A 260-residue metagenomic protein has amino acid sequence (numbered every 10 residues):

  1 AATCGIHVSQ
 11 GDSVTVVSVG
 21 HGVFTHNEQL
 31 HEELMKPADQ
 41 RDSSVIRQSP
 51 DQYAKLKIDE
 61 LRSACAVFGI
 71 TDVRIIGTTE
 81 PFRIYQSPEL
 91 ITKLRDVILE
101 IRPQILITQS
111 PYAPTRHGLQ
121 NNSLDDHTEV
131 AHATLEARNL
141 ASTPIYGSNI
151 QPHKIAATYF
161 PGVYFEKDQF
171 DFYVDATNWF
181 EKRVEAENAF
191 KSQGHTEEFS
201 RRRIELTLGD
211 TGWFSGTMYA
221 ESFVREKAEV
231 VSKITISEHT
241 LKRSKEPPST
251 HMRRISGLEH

Functional and structural regions predicted by a protein language model:
A1-I101, R254-G257: Active-site rim/loop-helix segments in enzyme catalytic domains that contact anionic ligands
D72, E80-H260: Metal-dependent de-N-acetylase/amidase catalytic core
